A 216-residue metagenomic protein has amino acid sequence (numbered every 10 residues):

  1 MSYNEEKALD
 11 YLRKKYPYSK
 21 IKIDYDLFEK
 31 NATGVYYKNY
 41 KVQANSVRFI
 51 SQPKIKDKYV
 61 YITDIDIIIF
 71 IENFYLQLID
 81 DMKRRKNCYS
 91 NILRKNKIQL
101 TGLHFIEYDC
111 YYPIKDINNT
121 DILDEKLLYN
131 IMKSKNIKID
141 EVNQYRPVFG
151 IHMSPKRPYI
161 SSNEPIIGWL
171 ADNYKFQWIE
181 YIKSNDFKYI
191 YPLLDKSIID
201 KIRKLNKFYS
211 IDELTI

Functional and structural regions predicted by a protein language model:
S2-I55: Active-site-proximal specificity loops/subdomain of glycosyltransferases
Y3-E5, F28-K30, D66-I69, R94-K97 (+3 more regions): Short, solvent-exposed loop/turn segments at secondary-structure junctions
E6-Y11, I71-Y75, Y129: A short acidic (Asp/Glu
P53-K56, M82-R84: Flexible, charged surface loops at secondary-structure boundaries
D57-I68: Short beta-strand-to-loop acidic/aromatic patch adjacent to the donor-nucleotide binding site
Y61-T63, C88-S90, D140: Hydrophobic/aromatic beta-strand patches that form the interior of the parallel beta-sheet core in alpha/beta enzyme
I69-Q99: Conserved donor-nucleotide/metal-binding helix-loop-beta segment in metal-dependent transferases, i.e., the alpha-helix
Q99-I216: Catalytic core and acceptor-binding pocket of nucleotide-sugar-dependent glycosyltransferases
